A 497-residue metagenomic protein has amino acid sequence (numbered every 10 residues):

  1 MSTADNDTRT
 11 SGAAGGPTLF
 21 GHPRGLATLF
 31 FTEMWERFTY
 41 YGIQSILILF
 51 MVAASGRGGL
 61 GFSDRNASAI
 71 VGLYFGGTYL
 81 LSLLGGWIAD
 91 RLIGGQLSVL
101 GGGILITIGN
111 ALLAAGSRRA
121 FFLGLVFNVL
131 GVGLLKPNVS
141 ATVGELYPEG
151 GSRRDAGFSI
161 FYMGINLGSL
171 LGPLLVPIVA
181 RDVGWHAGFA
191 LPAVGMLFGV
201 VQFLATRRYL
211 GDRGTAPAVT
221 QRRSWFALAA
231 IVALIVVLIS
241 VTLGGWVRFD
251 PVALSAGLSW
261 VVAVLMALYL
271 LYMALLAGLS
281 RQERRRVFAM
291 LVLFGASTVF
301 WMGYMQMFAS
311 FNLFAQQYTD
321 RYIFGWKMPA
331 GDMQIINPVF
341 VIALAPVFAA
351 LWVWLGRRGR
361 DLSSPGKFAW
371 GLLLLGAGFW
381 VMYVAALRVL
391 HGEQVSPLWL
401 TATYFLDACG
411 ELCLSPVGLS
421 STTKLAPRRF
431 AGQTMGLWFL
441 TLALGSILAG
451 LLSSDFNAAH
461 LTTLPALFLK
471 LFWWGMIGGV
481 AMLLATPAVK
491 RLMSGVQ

Functional and structural regions predicted by a protein language model:
M1-H22, E149, P177-N312, Q316-Y322 (+2 more regions): Intracellular loop-helix junctions on the cytosolic face of multi-pass helical membrane proteins
M34, G109, A120-L135, F294 (+1 more regions): Hydrophobic core of transmembrane alpha-helices in multi-pass small-molecule transporters, especially MFS/SLC-type
S45-N66, M307-M333: Short amphipathic helix-loop junctions that connect adjacent transmembrane helices in Major Facilitator Superfamily/SLC
S68-A89, K136, L170, I335-A350 (+1 more regions): Central cavity-lining transmembrane alpha-helices of secondary-active solute carriers, predominantly the Major
T78, R153-P173, A180, G188-F203 (+2 more regions): Glycine-rich segments within core transmembrane alpha-helices of 12-TM secondary carriers
L81-A115: Conserved MFS/SLC helix-loop-helix module at the cytosolic interface between two early adjacent transmembrane helices
R91-G103, G150-G151, E283, W354-L373: Cytoplasmic membrane-interface "Motif A"-like loop-to-helix N-cap segments of 12-TM Major Facilitator Superfamily
G101-F122, W370-G392: C-terminal ends and interior cores of transmembrane alpha-helices in multi-pass membrane transporters/permeases
